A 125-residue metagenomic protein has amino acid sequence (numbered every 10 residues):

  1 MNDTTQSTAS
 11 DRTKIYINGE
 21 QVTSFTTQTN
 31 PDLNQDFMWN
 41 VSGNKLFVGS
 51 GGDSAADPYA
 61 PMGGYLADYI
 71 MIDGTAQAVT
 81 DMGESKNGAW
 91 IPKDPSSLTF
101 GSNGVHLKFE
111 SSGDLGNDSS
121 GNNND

Functional and structural regions predicted by a protein language model:
M1-N2, V48, Y69: Generic low-polarity alpha-helical segments
M1-Q6, T13-I15: Short tryptophan-centered beta-strand motifs in secreted/extracellular beta-sheet-rich domains of glycan-recognition
T5-S7, A60-P61: Short glycine/serine/proline-enriched coil/turn segments at secondary-structure junctions
S7-A9, T23-L33, S54, Y65-N124: Extended recognition patches within non-cytosolic domains
D11-T13, N44-L46, V105: Extracytoplasmic/periplasmic beta-strand context in beta-sandwich domains, especially the cupredoxin/COX2 CuA-binding
Y16-E20: Short strand-turn-strand beta-turns centered on an Asx-Gly dipeptide
M38-L66: Extracellular glycan-interaction patches encoded by glycine-rich segments
